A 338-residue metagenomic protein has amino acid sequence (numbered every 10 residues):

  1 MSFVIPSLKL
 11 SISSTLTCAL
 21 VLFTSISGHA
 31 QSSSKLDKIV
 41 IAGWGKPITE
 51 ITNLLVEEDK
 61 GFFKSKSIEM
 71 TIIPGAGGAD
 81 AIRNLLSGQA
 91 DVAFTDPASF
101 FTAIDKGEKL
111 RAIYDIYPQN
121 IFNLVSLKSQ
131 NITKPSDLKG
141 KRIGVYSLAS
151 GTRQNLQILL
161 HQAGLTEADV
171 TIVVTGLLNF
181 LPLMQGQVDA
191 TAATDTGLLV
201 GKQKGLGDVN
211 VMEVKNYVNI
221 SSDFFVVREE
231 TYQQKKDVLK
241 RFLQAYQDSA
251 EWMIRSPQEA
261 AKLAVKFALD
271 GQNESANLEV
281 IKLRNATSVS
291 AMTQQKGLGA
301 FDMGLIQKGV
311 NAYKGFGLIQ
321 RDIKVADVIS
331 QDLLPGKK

Functional and structural regions predicted by a protein language model:
M1-K38, K337-K338: Short, low-complexity disordered leader/linker segments with a strong preference for bacterial N-terminal type II
S32-Q185, D189-D195, L206, V211-M212 (+1 more regions): Short, glycine-/small- and polar/acidic-enriched structural segments that line small-molecule recognition paths
L55, F101, Q157, L199-K202 (+2 more regions): Predominant activation on well-ordered alpha-helical scaffold segments within soluble catalytic domains
T71, N277-A286, I323-P335: Short linear loop/turn motifs
A98, L178-N273: Pocket-lining segment of extracytoplasmic ligand-binding domains
Q234-L318: Secondary-structure end/capping motifs
I306-K338: Conserved C-terminal helix/tail region of periplasmic/extracytoplasmic solute-binding proteins
